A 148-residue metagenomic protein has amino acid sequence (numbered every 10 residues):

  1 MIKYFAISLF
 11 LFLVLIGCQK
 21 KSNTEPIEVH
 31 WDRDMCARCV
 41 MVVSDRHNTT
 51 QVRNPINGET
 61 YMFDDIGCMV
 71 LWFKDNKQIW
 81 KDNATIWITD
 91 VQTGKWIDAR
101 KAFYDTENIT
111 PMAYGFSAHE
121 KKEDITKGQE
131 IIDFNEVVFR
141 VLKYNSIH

Functional and structural regions predicted by a protein language model:
M1-Y4: Positively charged n-region of N-terminal signal peptides that target proteins for export
V14-G17: C-terminal motif of bacterial Sec signal peptides marking the signal peptidase cleavage site
Q19-K21: Bacterial signal peptide processing site
E25-W31: Short, flexible, mixed-charge glycine/proline-rich loop motifs that serve as phosphate/nucleic-acid-contacting
D34-V70: Post-signal-peptide N-terminal segment of Sec-exported extracytoplasmic proteins
V40-V43, F73-W80, V138, N145: Sec/Tat-exported extracytoplasmic proteins
E59-T106: Mature extracytoplasmic domains of secretory-pathway proteins
F116-H148: C-terminal partner/receptor-binding element of secreted or periplasmic proteins
